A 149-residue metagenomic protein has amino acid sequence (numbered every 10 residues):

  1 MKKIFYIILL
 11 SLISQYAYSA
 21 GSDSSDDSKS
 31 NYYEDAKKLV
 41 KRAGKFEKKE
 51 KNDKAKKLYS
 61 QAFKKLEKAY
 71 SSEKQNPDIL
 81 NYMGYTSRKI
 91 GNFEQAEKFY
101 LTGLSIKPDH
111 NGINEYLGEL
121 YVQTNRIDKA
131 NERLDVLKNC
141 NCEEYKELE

Functional and structural regions predicted by a protein language model:
S72, I106, L137-C140: Structural marker of alpha-solenoid helical repeat scaffolds
N76, H110, C142-Y145: Residue-level recognition of tetratricopeptide repeat
